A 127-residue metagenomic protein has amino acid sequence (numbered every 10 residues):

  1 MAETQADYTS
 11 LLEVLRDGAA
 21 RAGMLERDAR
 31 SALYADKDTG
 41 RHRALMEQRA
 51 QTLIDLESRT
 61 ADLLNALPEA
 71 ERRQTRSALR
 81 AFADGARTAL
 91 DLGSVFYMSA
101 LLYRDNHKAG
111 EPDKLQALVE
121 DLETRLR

Functional and structural regions predicted by a protein language model:
M1-Q48: Short terminal alpha-helical segments
Q5, D38, N65-R76, D105-P112: Short, structured coil/loop segments at alpha-helix boundaries
T9, T39-Q51, R73-A81, D113-Q116: Short, charged, amphipathic alpha-helical segments
G18, A22, R49-L53, E57 (+1 more regions): Alpha-helical transition-metal enzyme core signature, strongest for iron centers
R21, A29, T52, R59-L63 (+4 more regions): Terminal low-complexity, poorly structured segments
L25-R41, T60-A70, G93-A100, L126: Secondary-structure edge/capping motif, primarily at the C-terminal ends of alpha-helices and the immediately following
L53-A81: Short, solvent-exposed, charged loop/turn and helix-capping segments that join or cap alpha-helices on peripheral
R80-R127: Amphipathic alpha-helical binding modules
